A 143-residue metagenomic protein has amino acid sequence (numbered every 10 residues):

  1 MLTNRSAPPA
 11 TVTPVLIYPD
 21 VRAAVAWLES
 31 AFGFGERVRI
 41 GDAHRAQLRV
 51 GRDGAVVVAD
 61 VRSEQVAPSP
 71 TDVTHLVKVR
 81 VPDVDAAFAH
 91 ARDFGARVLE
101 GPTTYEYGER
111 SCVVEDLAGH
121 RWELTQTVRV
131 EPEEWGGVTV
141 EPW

Functional and structural regions predicted by a protein language model:
M1-V15, V25-E115, T125-W143: Vicinal oxygen chelate
L16-D20: Short, surface-exposed ligand-recognition loops at beta-strand->loop->(often short) alpha-helix junctions that present
A118: Primarily recognizes the serine-hydrolase "nucleophile elbow" in alpha/beta-hydrolase and SGNH/GDSL folds
